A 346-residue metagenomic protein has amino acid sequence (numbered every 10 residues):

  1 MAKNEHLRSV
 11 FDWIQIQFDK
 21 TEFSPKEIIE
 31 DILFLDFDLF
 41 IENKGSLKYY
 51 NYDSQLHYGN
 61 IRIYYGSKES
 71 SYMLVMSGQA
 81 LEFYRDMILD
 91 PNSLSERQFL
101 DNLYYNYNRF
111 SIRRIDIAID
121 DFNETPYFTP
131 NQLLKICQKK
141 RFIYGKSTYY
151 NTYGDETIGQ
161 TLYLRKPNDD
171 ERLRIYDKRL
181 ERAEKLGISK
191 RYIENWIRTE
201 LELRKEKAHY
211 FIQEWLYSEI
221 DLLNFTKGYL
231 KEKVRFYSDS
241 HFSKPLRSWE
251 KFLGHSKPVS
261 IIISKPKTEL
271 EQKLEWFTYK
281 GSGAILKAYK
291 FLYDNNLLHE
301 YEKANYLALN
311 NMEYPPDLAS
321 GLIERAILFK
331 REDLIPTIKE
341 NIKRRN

Functional and structural regions predicted by a protein language model:
M1-T268, W276-N346: Structured, helix-rich domain cores that form ligand/interaction pockets
K273: Residues in the recognition helix of alpha-helical DNA-binding motifs
